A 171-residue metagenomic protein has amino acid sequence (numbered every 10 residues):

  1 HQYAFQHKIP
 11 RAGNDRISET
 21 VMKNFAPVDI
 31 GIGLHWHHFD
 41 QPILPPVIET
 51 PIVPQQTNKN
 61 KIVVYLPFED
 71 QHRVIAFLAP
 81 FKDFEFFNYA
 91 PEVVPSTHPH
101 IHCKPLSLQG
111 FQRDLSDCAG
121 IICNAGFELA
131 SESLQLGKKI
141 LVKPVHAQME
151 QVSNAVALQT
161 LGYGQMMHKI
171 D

Functional and structural regions predicted by a protein language model:
H1, D114-S153: A donor-sugar binding/catalytic signature common to diverse glycosyltransferases and related nucleotide-sugar
H1-I43: Active-site-proximal region of nucleotide-activated glycan assembly enzymes, centered on histidine/acidic-rich loops
R11, P105-L106, K139-D171: Nucleotide-sugar donor-binding patch of glycosyltransferase catalytic domains
V28, K82-F84, K138: A short helix->loop->beta-strand "cap" motif at the edges of active sites that frequently abuts
I30-I32, P42-L44, F87, K104 (+3 more regions): Hydrophobic/aromatic beta-strand patches that form the interior of the parallel beta-sheet core in alpha/beta enzyme
W36, P67, G126: Short glycine-/small-residue-rich Rossmann-like dinucleotide-binding loops
D40, Q71, L129-S131: Short glycine-rich, flexible loops that bind phosphorylated cofactors or substrates
V47-G120: Donor-nucleotide binding loops and adjacent catalytic segments primarily of GT-B fold Leloir glycosyltransferases
